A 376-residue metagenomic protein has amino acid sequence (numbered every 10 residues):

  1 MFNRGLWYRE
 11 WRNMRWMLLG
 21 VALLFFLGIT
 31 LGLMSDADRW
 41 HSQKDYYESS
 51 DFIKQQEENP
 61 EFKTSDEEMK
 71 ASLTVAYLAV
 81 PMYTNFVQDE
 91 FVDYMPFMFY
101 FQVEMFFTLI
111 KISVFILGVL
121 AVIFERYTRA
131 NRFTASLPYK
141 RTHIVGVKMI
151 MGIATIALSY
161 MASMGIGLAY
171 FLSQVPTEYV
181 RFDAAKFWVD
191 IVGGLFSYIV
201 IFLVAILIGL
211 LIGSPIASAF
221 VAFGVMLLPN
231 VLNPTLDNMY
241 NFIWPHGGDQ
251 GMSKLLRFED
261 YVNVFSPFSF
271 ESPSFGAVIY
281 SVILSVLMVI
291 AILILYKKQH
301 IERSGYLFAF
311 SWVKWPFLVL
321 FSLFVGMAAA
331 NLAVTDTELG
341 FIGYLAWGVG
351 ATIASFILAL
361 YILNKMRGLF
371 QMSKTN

Functional and structural regions predicted by a protein language model:
M1-L23: Aromatic- and glycine-rich beta-strand/loop motifs that create alpha-glucan
L19-D38, A154-S163, V221-N238: Hydrophobic alpha-helical membrane-insertion segments
L31, S35-K44, L227-P316, S322-N376: Terminal transmembrane helical anchor/hairpin motif
S35-V92, T375: Membrane-proximal extracellular/periplasmic loop immediately following the first transmembrane helix
D93-Y100, M151-A217, L228-N230: Secretory targeting signals
P96-T108, F187-I201, E259-V286: Hydrophobic alpha-helical transmembrane segments
Y100-A130: Long, hydrophobic alpha-helical segments
A121-A154: Helix-loop-helix units of permease transmembrane domains in multi-pass membrane transporters, especially ABC
